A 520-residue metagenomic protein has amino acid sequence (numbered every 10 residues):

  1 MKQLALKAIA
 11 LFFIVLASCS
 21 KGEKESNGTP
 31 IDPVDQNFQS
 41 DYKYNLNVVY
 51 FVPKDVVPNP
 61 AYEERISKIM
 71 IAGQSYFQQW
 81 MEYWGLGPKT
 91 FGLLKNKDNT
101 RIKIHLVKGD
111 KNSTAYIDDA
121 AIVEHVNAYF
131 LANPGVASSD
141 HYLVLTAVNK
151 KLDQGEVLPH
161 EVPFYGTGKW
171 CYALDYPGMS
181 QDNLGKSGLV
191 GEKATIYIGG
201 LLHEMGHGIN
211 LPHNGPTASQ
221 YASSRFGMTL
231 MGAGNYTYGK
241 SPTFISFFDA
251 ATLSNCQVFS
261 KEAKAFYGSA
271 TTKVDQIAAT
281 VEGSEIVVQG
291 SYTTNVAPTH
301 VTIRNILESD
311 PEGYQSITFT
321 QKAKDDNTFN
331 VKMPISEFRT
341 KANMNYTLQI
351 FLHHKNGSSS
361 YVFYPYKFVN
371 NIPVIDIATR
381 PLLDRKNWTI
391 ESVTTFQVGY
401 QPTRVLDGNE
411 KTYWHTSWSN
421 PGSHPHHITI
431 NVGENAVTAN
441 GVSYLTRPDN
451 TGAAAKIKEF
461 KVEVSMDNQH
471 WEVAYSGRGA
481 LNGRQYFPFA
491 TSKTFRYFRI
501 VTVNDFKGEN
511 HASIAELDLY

Functional and structural regions predicted by a protein language model:
V15-S18: C-terminal motif of bacterial Sec signal peptides marking the signal peptidase cleavage site
S20-S26: Bacterial lipoprotein signal-peptidase II cleavage site
N27-H141, L145-V162, S309, T318-K324 (+3 more regions): Propeptide-to-catalytic entry region of secreted or membrane-anchored zinc metalloproteases
P134, A278-V281, I428-A439, F489-T494: Extracellular and analogous surface-interaction loops
V190, N214-H353: Replace "(M1/M4/M9/M12/WLM)" with "(e.g., M1/M4/M8/M9/M12/M26/WLM)" and add "not limited to" to clarify scope
T195-P212: Active-site recognition of the HExxH zinc-binding catalytic motif
N371-T438, R447-A455, E516-Y520: Disordered, acidic Ser/Thr/Pro-rich linker "stalks" and the adjacent N-terminal cap of the next globular domain
G422-H426, G452-Y520: Trp- and acidic/polar-enriched beta-sheet ligand-binding modules for extracellular glycan and matrix recognition
